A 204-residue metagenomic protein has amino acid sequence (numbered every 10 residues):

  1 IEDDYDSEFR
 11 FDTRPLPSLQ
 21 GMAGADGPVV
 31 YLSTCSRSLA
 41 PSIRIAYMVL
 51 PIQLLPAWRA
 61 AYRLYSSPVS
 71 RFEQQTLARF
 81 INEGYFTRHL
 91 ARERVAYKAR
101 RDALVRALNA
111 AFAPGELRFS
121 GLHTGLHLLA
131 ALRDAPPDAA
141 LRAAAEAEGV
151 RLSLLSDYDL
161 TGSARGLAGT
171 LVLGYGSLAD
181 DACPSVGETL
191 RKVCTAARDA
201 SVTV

Functional and structural regions predicted by a protein language model:
D6-S38: Active-site pre-lysine segment of PLP-dependent enzymes
A25, D138-R142, L152-D180: Active-site-adjacent capping/gating segments
A25-V95: Conserved core segment of the aminotransferase class I/II
V29, L117, V150: Short, conserved active-site loop motifs that form the nucleotide-linked donor/cofactor pocket
P51-I52, N82, A131-R133, G176-L178: Residue-level recognition of strand-loop junctions within catalytic nucleotide-signaling folds
A78, R94, K98-V105, E116-A131 (+1 more regions): Conserved glycine-rich beta-strand-loop-beta hairpin in the small C-terminal domain of fold type I
A147, S163-V204: PLP-dependent enzyme catalytic core of the Aspartate aminotransferase-like
